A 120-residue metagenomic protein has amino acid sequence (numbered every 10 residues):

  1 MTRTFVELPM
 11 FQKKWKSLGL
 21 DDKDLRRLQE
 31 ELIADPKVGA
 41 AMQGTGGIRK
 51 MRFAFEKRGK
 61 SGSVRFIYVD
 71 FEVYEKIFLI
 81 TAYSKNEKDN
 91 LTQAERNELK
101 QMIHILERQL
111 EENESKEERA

Functional and structural regions predicted by a protein language model:
M1, D22, R26-R27, G47 (+1 more regions): Sequence/structural signature of beta-propeller domains
M1-D24, E118-A120: Arg/Lys-rich, positively charged N-terminal/basic patches that mediate binding to nucleic acids
M10, L20-A40: Compact soluble domain cores
K14, E31, M102-I105: Residues that form generic nucleotide/phosphate-binding pockets
K16-L20, E56, K88: Amphipathic alpha-helical interaction elements
D22-L25, S61, R96, K100: Amphipathic alpha-helical transducer elements in NTP-driven molecular machines
G39-A82, E87: Basic/aromatic recognition patch in beta-strand/loop cores that engages polyanionic ligands
D70-A120: Enriched for short, Lys/Arg-rich terminal
